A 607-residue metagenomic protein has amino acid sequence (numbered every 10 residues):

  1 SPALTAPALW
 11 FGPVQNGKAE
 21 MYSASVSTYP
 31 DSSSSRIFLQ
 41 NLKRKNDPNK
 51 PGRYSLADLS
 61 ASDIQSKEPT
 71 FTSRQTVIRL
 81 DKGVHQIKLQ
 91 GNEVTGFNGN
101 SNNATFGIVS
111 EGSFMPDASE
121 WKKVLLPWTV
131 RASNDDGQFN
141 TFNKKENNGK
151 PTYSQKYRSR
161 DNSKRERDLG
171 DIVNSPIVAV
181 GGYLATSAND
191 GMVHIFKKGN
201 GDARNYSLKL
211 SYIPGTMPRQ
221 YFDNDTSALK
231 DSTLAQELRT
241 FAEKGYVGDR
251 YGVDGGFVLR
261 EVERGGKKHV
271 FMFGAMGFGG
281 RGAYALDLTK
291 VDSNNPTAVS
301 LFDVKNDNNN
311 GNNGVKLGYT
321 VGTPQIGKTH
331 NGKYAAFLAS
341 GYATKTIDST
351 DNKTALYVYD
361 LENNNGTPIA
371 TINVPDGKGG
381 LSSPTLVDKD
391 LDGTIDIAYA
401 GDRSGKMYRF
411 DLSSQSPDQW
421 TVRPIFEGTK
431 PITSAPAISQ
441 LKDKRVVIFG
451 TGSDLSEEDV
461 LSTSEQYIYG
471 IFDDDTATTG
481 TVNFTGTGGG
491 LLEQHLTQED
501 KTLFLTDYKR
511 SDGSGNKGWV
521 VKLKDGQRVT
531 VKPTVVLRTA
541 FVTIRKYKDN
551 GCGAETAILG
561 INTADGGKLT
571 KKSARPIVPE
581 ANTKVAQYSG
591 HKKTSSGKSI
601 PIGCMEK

Functional and structural regions predicted by a protein language model:
S1-K607: A fold-level detector for beta-propeller and closely related beta-sheet-rich head/sensor domains
